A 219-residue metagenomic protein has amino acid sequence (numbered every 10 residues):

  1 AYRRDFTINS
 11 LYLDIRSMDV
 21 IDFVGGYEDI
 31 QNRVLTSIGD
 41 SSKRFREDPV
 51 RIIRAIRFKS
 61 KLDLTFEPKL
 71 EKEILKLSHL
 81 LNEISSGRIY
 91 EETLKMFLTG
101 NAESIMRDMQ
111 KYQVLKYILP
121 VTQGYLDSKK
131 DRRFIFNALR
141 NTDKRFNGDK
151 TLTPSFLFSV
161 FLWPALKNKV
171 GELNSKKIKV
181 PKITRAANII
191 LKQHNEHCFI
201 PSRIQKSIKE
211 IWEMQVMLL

Functional and structural regions predicted by a protein language model:
Y2-L219: Catalytic cores of the polymerase beta-like nucleotidyltransferase superfamily and closely associated nucleotide
